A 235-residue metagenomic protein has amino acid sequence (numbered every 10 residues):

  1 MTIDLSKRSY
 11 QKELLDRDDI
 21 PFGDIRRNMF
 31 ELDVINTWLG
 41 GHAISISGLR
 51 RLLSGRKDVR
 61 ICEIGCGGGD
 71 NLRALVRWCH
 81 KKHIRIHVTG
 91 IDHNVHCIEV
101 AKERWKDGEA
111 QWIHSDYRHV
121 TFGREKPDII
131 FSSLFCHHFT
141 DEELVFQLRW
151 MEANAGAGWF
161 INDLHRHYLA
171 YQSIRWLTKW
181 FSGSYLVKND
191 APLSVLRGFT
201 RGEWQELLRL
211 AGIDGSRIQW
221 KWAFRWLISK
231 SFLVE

Functional and structural regions predicted by a protein language model:
M1-F30: N-terminal, positively charged/glycine-rich alpha-helical extensions of SAM-dependent methyltransferases
F22-G48, L52: Class I SAM-dependent methyltransferase Rossmann-like catalytic core, especially the SAM/SAH-binding loop
C62, G68-N71, L75-H119: Class I SAM-dependent methyltransferase SAM/SAH-binding core
F131: A conserved beta-strand element that flanks and buttresses the S-adenosyl-L-methionine
F139-M151: A short, conserved alpha-helix within the catalytic core of class I
G156-L164: Conserved beta-strand signature within the Rossmann-like core of class I S-adenosyl-L-methionine
L164-A211, R217: C-terminal alpha-helical "lid/dimerization" subdomain adjacent to the S-adenosyl-L-methionine
G215-F224: Conserved S-adenosyl-L-methionine
